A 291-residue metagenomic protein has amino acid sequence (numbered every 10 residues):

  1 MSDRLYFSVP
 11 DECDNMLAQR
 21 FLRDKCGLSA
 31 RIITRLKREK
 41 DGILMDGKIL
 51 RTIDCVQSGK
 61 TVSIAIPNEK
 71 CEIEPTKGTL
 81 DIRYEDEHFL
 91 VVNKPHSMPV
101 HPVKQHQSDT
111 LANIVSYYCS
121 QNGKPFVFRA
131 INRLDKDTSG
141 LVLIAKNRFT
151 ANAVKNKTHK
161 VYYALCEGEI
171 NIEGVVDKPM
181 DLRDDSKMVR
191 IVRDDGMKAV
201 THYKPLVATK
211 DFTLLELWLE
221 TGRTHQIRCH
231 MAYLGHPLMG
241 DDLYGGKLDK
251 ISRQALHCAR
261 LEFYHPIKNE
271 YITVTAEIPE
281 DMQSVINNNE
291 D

Functional and structural regions predicted by a protein language model:
M1-D291: RNA pseudouridine synthases
